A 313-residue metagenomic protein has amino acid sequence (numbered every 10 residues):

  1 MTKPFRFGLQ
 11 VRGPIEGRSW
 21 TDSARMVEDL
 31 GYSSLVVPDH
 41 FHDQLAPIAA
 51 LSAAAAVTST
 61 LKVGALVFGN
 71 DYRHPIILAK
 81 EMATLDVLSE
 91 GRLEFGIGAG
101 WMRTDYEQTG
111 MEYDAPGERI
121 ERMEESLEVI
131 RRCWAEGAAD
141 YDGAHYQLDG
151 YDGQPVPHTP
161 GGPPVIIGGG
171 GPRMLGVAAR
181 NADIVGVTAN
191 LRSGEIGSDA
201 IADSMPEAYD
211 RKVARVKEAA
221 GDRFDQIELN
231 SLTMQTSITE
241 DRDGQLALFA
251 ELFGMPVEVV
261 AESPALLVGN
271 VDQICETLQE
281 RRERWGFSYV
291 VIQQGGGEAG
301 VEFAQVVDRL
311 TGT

Functional and structural regions predicted by a protein language model:
M1-T313: Active-site-adjacent structural elements that line small-molecule/cofactor binding pockets in enzymes
